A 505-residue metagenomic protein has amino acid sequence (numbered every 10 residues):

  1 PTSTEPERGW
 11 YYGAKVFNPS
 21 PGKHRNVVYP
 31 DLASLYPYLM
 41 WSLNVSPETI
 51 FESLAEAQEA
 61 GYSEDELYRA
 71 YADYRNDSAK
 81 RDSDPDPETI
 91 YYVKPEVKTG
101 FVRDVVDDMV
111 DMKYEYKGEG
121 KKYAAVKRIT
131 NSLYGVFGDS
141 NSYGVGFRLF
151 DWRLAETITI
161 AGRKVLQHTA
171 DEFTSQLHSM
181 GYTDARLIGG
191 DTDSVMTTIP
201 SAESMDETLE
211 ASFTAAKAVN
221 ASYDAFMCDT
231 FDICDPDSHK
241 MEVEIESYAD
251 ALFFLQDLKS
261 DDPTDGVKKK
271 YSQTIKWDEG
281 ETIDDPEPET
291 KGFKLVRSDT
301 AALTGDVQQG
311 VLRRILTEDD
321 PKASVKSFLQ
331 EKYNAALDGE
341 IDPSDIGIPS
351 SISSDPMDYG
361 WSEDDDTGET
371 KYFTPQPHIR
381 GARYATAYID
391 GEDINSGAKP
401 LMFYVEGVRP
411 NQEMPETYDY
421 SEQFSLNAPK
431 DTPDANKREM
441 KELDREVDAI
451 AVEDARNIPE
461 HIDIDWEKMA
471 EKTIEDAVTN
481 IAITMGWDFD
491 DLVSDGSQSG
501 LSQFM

Functional and structural regions predicted by a protein language model:
P1, S140-I158, T198: Conserved, charged catalytic cores of large soluble enzymes
P1-L43, P47-E52, A57-Q58, E64-D65 (+5 more regions): DNA-dependent DNA polymerase catalytic subunits
R25, T99, Y116, R148 (+3 more regions): Residues at structural and domain junctions
R69, D73-E88, Y92, K98: Intein modules and their embedded homing endonuclease domains
P87-T89, K94-L149: Active-site cores of enzymes that catalyze phosphoryl transfer or operate on phosphate-rich substrates
